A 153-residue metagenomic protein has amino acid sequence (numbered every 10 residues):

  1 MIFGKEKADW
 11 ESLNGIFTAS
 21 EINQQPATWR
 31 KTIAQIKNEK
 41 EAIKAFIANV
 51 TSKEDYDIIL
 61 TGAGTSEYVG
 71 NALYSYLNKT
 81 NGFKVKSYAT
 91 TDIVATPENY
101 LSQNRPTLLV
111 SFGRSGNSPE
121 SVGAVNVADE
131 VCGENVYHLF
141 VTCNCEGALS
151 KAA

Functional and structural regions predicted by a protein language model:
M1-K53: Cofactor-/ligand-binding subdomain signature composed of acidic, glycine-rich, tryptophan-containing flexible loops
S52-A153: Glycine-rich phosphate-binding loops that contact phosphosugars or nucleotide phosphates
